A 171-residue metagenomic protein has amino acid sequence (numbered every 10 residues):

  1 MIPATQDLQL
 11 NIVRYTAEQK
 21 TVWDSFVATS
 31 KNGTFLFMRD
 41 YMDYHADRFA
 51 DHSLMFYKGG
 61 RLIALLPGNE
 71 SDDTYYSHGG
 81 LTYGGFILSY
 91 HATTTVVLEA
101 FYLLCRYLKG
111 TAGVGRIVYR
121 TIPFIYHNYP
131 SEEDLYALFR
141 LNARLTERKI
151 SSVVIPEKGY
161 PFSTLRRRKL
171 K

Functional and structural regions predicted by a protein language model:
M1-K20, S131-K171: Acyltransferase donor/substrate-recognition loop-hinge adjacent to the catalytic core
I2-H45, Y57, R61: TRNA-binding/sensing appendages of the translation machinery
S25-A28, D40-T111: Conserved donor-binding loop and adjoining core beta-sheet/short helix segment in diverse acyl/aminoacyl transferases
S71, P123-Y126, G159: Short, solvent-exposed loop/turn segments at secondary-structure junctions
G85-I87, V118, V153: Short aromatic/hydrophobic contact patches that present stacked aromatics for nucleic-acid/ligand binding
T94, I125-Y129: Acidic-and-aromatic substrate-binding clefts and catalytic sites of carbohydrate-active enzymes
A112-P123: Conserved GNAT acetyl-CoA-binding A-motif
